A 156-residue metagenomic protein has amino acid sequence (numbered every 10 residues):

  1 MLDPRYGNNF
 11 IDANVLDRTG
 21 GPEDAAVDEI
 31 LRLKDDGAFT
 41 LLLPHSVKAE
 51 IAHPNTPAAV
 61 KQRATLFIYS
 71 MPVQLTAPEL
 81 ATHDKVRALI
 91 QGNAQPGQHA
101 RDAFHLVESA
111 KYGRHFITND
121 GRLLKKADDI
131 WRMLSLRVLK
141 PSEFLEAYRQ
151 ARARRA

Functional and structural regions predicted by a protein language model:
M1-H45, A52-T65, A156: Short, well-structured N-terminal submotif of metal-dependent ribonuclease cores
M1-Y6, E23, L31, K48 (+2 more regions): Acidic, PIN/NYN-like endoribonuclease modules and their adjacent C-terminal/linker elements
V15, V47, F104-H105, R122-L123: Alpha-helix capping/helix-boundary segments
T19-G20, P96-Q98: Short, glycine-rich nucleotide/cofactor-binding loops
P44, R101, N119: Replace "coordinates the UDP/GDP/TDP-sugar" with "coordinates nucleotide-activated sugar donors
R63, D102-A103: TIR-domain catalytic/interaction hotspot
I68-Q95: Acidic catalytic patch
